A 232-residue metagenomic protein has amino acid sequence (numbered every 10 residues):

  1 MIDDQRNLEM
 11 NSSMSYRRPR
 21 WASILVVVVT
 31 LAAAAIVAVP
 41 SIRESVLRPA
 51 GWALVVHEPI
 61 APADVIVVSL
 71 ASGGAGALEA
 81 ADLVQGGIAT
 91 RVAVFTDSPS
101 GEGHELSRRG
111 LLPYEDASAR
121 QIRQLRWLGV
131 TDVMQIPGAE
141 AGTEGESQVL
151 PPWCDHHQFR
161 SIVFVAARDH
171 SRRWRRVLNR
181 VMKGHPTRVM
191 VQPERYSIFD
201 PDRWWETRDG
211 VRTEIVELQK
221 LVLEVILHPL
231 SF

Functional and structural regions predicted by a protein language model:
M1-M14: Short, intrinsically disordered terminal tails adjacent to the first/last structured region
Q5-N7, V28, G103: Generic N-terminal initiation segments characterized by hydrophobic and/or small/turn-forming residues
N11-V56: N-terminal type II signal-anchor transmembrane helix that functions as the membrane-insertion/stop-transfer segment
I42-E206: A structural signal for short, hydrophobic/glycine-enriched beta-strand patches
T207-F232: A transmembrane-helix-recognition feature enriched in membrane-embedded lipid enzymes and envelope glyco-/phospholipid
